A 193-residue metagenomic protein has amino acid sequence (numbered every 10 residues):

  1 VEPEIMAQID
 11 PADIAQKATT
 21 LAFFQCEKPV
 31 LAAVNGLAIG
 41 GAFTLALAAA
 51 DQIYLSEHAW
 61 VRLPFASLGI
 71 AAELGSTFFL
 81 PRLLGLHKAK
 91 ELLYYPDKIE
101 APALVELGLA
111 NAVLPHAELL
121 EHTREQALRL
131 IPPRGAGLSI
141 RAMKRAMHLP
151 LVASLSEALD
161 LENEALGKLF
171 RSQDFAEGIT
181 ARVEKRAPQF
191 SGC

Functional and structural regions predicted by a protein language model:
V1-A22, A38, S67-G69, P150: Glycine- (often His-adjacent) and acidic-residue-rich active-site loop that binds/positions the CoA thioester
Q16, T77, L86-A89, L120 (+3 more regions): A general structural signal for well-ordered alpha-helical segments in protein cores
T19-Q25, A33, I39-L93, H122-A127: CoA-thioester-processing core
L31, Y94, A110-L114, G167-R171: Short, well-ordered beta-strand elements within core beta-sheets of diverse protein domains
A48-A49, L107-G108, K185: Structural motif
Y54-A59, A110-D160, Q173, A187-C193: C-terminal long alpha-helix characteristic of the crotonase
P96-A103: Acidic, divalent-metal-coordinating active-site segment for phosphoryl/phosphodiester hydrolysis, typified by short
